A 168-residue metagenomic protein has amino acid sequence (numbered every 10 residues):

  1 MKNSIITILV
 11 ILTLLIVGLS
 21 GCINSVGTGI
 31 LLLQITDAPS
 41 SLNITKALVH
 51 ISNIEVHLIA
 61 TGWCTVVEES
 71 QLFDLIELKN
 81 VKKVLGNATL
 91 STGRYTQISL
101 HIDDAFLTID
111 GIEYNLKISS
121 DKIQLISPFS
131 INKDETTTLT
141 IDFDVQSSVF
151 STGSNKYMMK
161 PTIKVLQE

Functional and structural regions predicted by a protein language model:
M1-S25: Secretory targeting signatures
C22-E168: A short, solvent-exposed, low-complexity linear motif enriched for acidic/polar residues with Pro/Gly/Ser/Thr
